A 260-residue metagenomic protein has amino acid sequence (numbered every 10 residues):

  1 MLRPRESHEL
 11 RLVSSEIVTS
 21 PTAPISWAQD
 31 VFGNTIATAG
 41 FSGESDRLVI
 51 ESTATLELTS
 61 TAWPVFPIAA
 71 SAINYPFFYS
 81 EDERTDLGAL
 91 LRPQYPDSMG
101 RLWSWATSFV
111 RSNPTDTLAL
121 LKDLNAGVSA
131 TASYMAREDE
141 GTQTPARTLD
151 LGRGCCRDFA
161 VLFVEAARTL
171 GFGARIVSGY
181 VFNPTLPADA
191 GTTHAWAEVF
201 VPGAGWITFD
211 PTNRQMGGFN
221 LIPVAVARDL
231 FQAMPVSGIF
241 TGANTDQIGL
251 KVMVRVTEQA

Functional and structural regions predicted by a protein language model:
M1-F77: Intrinsically disordered, low-complexity N-terminal segments that are enriched in acidic
L2-P4, A197, L250: Terminal targeting/low-complexity segments that flank the catalytic cores of oxidoreductases
P4, T19-P21, N34, G43 (+8 more regions): Generic structural "secondary-structure junction" signal
S45-E51, T192, Q247-G249: A general secondary-structure signal for short beta-strands and their flanking turns/coil in non-transmembrane regions
S52-A54, A197, V252-V254: A structural signal for short, well-ordered beta-strand segments
L58, S71-G154, L162, R228-L230 (+1 more regions): Secondary-structure boundary elements
A62, A130, E140, P145 (+3 more regions): Glycine-rich, flexible loop/turn motifs
S112, A126, D158-N244: Hydrophobic/aromatic-rich core segments of domains that either
